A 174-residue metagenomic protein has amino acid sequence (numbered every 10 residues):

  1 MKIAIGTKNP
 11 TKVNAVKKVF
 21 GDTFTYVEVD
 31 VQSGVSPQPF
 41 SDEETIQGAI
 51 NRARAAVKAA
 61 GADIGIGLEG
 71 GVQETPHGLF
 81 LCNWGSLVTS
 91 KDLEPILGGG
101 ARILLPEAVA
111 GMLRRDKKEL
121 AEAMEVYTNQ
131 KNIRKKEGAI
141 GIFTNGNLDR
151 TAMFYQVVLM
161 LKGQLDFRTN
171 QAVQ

Functional and structural regions predicted by a protein language model:
M1-A62: N-terminal polybasic phosphate/anion-binding patch
F40-Q174: Anionic-ligand binding patches
